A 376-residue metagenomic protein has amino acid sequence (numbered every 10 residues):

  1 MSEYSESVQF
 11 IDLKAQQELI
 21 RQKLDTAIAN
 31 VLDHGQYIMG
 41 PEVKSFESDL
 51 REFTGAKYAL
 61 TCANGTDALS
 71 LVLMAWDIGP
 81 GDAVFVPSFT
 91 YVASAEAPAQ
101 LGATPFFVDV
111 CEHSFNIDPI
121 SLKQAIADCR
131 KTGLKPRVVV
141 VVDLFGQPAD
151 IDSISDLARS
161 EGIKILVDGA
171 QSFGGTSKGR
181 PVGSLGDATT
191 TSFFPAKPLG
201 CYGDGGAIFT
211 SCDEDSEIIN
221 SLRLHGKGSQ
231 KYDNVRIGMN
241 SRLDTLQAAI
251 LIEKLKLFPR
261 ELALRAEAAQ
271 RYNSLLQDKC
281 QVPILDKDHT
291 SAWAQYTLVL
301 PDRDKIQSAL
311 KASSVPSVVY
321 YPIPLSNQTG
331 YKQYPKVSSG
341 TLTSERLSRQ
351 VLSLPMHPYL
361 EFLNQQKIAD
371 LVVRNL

Functional and structural regions predicted by a protein language model:
M1-Q36, P41: N-terminal "arm"/small-domain region of PLP-dependent enzymes with the aminotransferase-like
S2-E3, K14, T26, V43-S48 (+9 more regions): PLP-dependent aminotransferase class I/II
L19, I78, P136, R265: Pyridoxal 5′-phosphate
G35-A83, A97-A99, F107-D109, K131 (+1 more regions): Phosphate-binding glycine-rich loop
S88, F107-C111, Y321: Short beta->alpha connector loops at strand-helix junctions that form conserved, small/polar/Pro-enriched
G102: Structured binding elements
H113-C201, A207-F209, S353: Active-site phosphate-binding strand-loop segment of PLP-dependent enzymes
